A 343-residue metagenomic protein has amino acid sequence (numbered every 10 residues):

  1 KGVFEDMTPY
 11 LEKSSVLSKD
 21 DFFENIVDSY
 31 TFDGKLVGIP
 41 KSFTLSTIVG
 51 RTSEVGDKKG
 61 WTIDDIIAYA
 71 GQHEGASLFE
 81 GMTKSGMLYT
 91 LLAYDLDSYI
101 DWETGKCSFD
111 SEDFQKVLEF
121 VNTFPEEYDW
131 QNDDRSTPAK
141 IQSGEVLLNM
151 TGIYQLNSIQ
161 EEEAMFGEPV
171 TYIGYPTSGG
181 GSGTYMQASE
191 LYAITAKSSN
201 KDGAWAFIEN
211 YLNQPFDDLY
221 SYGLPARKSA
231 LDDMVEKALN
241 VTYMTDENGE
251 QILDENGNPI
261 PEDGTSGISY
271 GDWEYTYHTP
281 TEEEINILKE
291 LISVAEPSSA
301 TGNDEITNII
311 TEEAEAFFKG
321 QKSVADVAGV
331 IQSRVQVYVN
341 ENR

Functional and structural regions predicted by a protein language model:
K1, A68-Q72, N122, D134-Q160 (+2 more regions): Short helices/loops that flank or line small-molecule/ion binding pockets
K1-T47, P169-P176: Hinge/lid segment of periplasmic solute-binding proteins
F32-S46, D64-E119, G144-L148: Extracytoplasmic/periplasmic solute-binding protein
S46-G50, Y192: Short glycine- and hydrophobic/aromatic-rich loop-to-beta-strand nucleating segment in the catalytic cores
S53-W61, K197-A204: Short helix-loop capping/hinge motifs at secondary-structure junctions, enriched in acidic/polar residues
T104-D134, Q160-E161, V170-Y175: Glycine-centered hinge/linker elements that transmit conformational signals in sensory and ligand-binding systems
E163-T245: Extracytoplasmic/periplasmic substrate-recognition and gating elements
Y222-A316: Long, aromatic- and glycine/proline-rich binding clefts that accommodate carbohydrate-like moieties
